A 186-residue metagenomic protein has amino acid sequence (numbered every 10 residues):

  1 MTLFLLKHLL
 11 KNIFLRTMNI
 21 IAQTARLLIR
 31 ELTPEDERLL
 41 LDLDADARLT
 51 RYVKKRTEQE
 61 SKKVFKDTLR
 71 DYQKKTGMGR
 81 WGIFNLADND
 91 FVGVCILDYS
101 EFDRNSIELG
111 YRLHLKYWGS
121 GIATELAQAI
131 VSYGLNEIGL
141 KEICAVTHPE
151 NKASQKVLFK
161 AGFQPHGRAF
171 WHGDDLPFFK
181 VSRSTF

Functional and structural regions predicted by a protein language model:
L3-R51, R80, F84-F186: Acyl-donor (CoA/ACP) binding surface of acyl/acetyltransferases
L15-R16, D67-L69: A generic local structural motif
D44, V53, Y72-K74: Hydrophobic residues in alpha-helical segments
R48-T68: Conserved GNAT-fold acetyl-CoA-binding loop/helix
R56-E60, G79, E150: Short, conserved alpha-helical segments within structured domains
L69-G82: A short helix-loop-beta-strand connector motif used in the catalytic cores of GNAT acetyltransferases and, in some
